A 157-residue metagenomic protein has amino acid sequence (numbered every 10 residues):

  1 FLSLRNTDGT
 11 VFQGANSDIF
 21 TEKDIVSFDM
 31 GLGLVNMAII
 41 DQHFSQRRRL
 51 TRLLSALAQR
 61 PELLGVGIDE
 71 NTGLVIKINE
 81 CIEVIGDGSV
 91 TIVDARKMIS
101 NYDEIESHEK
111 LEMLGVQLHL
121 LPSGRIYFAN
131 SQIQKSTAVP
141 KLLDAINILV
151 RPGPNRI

Functional and structural regions predicted by a protein language model:
F1-S3: Catalytic nucleophile loop
T7-I157: C-terminal and late-domain segments of enzyme folds
